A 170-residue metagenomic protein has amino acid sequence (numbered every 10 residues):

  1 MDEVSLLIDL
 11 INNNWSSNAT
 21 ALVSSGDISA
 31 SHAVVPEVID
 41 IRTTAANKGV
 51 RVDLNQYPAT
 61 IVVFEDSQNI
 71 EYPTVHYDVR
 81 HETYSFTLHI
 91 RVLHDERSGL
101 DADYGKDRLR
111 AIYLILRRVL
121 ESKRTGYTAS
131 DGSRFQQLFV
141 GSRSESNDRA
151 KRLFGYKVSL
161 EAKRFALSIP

Functional and structural regions predicted by a protein language model:
M1-Y77, Y127-D131: Small/polar-rich, solvent-exposed N-terminal microdomains that initiate assembly or binding
A19-A30, T60-I61, K106-F165: Acidic-leaning, charged glycine-interspersed low-complexity segments
V38, T44-N47, T87, Y104 (+2 more regions): General helical secondary-structure elements
N69-P73, L93-L100, F165-P170: Short, cysteine-centered beta-strand-loop-beta hairpins and adjacent loop/turn segments enriched in charged/polar
Y77-T83, R91-E121: Extracellular/virion structural assembly segments
D78-E96, K151-A166: Oligomerization/assembly interface segments of phage tail-like spikes and tubes
